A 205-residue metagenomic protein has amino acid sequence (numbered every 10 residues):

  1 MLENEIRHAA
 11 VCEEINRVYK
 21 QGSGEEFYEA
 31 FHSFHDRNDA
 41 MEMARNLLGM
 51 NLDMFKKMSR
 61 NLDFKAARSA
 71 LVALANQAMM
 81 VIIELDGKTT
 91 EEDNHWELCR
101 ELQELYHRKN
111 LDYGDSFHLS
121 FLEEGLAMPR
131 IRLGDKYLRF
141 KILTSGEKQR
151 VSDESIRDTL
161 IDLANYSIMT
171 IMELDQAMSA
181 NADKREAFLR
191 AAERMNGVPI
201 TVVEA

Functional and structural regions predicted by a protein language model:
M1-A205: Intrinsically disordered, low-complexity regulatory regions that flank transcription factor DNA-binding cores
